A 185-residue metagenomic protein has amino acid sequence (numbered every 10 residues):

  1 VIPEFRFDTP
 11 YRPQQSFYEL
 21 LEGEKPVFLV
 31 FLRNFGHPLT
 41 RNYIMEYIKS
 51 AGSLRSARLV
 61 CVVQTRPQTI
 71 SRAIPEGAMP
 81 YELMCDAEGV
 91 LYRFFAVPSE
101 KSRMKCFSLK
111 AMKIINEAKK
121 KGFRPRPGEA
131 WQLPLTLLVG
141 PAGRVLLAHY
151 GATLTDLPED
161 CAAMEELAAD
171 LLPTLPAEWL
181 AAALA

Functional and structural regions predicted by a protein language model:
V1-L20: N-terminal "domain-start" segment that seeds a small globular fold
I2-P3, F28, L133-L135: Short loop/turn microsegments at loop-to-beta-strand junctions
F17-K49, R58-L59: Short active-site neighborhood of thiol/selenol oxidoreductases, capturing the structured segment around
L32, V63, G140: Short beta-strand/turn micro-motifs composed of small residues that flank or help shape donor/cofactor-binding pockets
R41-F94: Structural microenvironment flanking redox-active thiols in thiol-disulfide oxidoreductases
D86-D156: Thiol/selenol-based redox catalytic cores and closely related redox-interacting motifs
L154-T174: A short, polar/charged loop-to-alpha-helix boundary motif
P173-A185: Cysteine/selenocysteine-centered motifs that mediate thiol-based redox chemistry or coordinate metal-sulfur cofactors
